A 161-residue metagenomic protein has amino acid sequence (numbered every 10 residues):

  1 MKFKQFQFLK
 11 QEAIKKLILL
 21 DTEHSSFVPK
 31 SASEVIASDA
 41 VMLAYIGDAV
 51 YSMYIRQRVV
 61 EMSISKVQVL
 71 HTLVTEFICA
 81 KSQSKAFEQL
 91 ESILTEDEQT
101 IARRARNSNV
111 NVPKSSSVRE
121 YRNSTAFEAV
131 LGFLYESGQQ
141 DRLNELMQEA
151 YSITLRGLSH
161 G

Functional and structural regions predicted by a protein language model:
M1-G161: Double-stranded RNA-binding/processing signature
